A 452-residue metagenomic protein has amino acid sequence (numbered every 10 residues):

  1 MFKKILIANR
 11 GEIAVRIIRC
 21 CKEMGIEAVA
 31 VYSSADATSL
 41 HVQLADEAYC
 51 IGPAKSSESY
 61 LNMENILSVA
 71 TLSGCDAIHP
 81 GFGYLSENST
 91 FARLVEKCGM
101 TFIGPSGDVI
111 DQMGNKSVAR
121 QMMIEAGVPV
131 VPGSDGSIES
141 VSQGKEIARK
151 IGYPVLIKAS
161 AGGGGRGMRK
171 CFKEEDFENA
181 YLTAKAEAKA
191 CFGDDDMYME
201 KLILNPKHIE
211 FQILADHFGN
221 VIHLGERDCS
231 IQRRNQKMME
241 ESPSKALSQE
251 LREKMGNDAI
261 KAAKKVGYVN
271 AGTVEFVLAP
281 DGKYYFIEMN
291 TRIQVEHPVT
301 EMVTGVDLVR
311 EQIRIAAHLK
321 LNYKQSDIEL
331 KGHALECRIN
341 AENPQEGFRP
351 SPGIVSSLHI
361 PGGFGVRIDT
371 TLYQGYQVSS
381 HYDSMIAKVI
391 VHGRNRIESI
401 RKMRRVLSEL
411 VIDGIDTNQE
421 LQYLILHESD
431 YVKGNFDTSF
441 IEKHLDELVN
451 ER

Functional and structural regions predicted by a protein language model:
M1-E125, I138-E146: ATP-binding N-terminal substructure of ATP-dependent carboxylate-amine bond-forming enzymes
I7-E23, A48, T71-S73, E96 (+5 more regions): ATP-dependent carboxylate activation and anion-phosphoryl transfer catalytic cores that bind Mg-ATP to form
V29, H79, T101-I103, V131 (+3 more regions): Structural detector of well-ordered beta-strand residues that form the stable sheet scaffold of enzyme domains
V31, G81, G133, E200 (+1 more regions): A cross-family glycoside hydrolase active-site/sugar-binding cleft signature
D36, A54-S57, S86, G107-G114 (+8 more regions): Alpha-helix capping and helix-loop boundary segments enriched in small/acidic/polar residues
P53-N65, V109-D111, P129-S137, L156-G165 (+2 more regions): Short, basic, helix/turn surface patches
I147-L156: Acidic/histidine-enriched active-site and ligand-binding environments that engage anionic O-linkages
